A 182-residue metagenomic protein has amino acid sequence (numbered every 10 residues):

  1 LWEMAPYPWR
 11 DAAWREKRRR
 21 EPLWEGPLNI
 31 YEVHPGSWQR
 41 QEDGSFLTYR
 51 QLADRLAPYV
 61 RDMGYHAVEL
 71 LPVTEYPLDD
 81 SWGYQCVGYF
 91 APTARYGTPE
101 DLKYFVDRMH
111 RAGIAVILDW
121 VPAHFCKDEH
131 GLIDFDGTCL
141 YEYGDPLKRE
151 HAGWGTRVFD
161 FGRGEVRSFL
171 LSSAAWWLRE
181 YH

Functional and structural regions predicted by a protein language model:
L1-P27: Basic K/R-rich, polyanion-interacting modules in nucleoproteins and related proteins
K17, E21-W24, H34-H182: Substrate-binding/active-site clefts of carbohydrate-active enzymes
